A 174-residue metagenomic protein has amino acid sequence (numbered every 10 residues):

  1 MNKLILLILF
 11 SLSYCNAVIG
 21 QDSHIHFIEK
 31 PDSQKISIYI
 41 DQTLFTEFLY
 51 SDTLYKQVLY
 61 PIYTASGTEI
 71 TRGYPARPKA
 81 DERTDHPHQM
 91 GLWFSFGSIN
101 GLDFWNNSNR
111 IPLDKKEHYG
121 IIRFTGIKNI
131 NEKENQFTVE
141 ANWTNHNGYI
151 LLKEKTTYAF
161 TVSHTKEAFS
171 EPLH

Functional and structural regions predicted by a protein language model:
M1-S23: Bacterial Sec-dependent N-terminal signal peptides
C15, D41-T43, T53, A65 (+3 more regions): Generic structural motif
Q21-G91: Beta-strand-rich N-terminal accessory domains
Q42, P172-H174: Contiguous beta-strand segments within globular domains
H86-P172: Extended, loop-rich substrate-binding clefts of extracytoplasmic carbohydrate-active enzymes
